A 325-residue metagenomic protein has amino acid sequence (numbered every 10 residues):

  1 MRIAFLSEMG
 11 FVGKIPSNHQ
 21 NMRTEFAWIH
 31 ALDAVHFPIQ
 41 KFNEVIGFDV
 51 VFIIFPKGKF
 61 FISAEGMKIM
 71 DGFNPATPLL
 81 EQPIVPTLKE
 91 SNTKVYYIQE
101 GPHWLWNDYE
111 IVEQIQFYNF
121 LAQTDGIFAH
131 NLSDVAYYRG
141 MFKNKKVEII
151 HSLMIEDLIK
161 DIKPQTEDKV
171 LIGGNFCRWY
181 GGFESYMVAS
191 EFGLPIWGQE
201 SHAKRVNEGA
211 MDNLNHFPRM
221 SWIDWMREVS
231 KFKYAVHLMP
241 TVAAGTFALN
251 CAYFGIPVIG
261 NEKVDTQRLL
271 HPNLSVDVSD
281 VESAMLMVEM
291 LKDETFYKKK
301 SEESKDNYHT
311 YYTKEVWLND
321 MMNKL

Functional and structural regions predicted by a protein language model:
A4-F5, D33-D125, A129-Y138: Extended catalytic core of nucleotide-activated donor transferases of GT-like folds
K14-S17, N21, E156-L158, P164-D212 (+1 more regions): Conserved catalytic-core segment of nucleotide-activated headgroup transferases in glycan assembly
P102-H103, S133, I149-K160, H202-K204: Short beta-strand->alpha-helix junction loop in the catalytic core of nucleotide-activated group-transfer enzymes
S221-K233, Y253: Short acidic alpha-helix that forms the nucleotide-activated donor recognition element in Leloir-type transferases
M226, A248-F254, Q267: Short alpha-helical segment that forms part of, or immediately flanks, the ligand-binding pocket in carbohydrate-active
S230-A243, I256: Acidic donor-binding loop of glycosyltransferase active sites
Q267-V288: Change "using UDP/GDP/dTDP sugars" to "using nucleotide sugars
K292-L325: A charged, aromatic-enriched C-terminal amphipathic alpha-helix characteristic of glycosyltransferases across folds
